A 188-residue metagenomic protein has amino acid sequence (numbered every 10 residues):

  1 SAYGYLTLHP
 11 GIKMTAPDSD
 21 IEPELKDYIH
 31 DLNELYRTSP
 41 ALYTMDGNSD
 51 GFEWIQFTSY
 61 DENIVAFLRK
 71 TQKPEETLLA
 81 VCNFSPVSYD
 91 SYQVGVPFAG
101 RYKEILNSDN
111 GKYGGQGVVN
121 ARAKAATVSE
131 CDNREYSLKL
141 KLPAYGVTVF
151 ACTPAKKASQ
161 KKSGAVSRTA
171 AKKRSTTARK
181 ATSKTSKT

Functional and structural regions predicted by a protein language model:
S1-T188: Carbohydrate-interacting/catalytic domains
